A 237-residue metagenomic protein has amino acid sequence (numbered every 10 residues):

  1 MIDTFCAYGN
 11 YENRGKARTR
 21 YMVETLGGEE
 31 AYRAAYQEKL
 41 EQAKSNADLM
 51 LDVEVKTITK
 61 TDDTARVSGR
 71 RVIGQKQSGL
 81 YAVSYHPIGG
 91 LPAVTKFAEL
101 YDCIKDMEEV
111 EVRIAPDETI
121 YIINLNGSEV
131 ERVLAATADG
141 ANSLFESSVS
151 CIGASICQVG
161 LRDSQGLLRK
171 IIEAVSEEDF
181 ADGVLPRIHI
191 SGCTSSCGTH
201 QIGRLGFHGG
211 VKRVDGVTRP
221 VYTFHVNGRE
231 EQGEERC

Functional and structural regions predicted by a protein language model:
I2-C237: Peripheral terminal and linker regions in Fe-S/redox and tRNA-modifying enzymes
